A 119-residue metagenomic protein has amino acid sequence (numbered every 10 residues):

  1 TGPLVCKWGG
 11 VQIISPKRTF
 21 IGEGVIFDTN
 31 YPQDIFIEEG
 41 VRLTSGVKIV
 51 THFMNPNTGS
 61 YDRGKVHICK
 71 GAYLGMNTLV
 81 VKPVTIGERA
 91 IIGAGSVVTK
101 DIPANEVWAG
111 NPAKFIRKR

Functional and structural regions predicted by a protein language model:
G2, A94-G95: Low-complexity, intrinsically disordered short peptide segments enriched in small/polar/basic residues
P3-I86, N111-P112, R119: Flexible, glycine/small-residue-enriched loop-and-beta-strand segment within the central core of proteins
K17, V97-V98: Short linear motifs in intrinsically disordered
M54, T85, S96-V97, P103: Flexible glycine-rich beta->alpha loop in the catalytic core of nucleotide-sugar glycosyltransferases
K100, R117: Short helix N-cap motif at coil->helix boundaries in the Bergerat
P103-A104, A109-P112: Acidic, glycine-centered active-site loop in nucleotide-sugar glycosyltransferases
